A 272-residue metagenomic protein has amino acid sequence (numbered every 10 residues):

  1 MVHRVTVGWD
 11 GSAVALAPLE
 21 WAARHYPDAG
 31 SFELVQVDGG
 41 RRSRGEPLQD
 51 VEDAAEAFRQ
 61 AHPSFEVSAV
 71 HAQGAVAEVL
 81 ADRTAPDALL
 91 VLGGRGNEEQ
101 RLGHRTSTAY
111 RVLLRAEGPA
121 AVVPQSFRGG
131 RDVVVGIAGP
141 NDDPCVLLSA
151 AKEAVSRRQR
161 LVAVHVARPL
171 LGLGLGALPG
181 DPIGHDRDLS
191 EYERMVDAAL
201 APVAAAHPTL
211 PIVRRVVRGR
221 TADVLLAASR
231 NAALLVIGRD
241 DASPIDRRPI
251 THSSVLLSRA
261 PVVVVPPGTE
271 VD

Functional and structural regions predicted by a protein language model:
M1-G45, D132-I183, A204-A205, P211-I212 (+2 more regions): Small/aliphatic-rich secondary-structure junction motif
H3-W9, A15-D28, F32-V35, G39-R41 (+6 more regions): N-terminal membrane-targeting/anchoring modules of bacterial envelope and secretion proteins
V14, G39, R59-L90, N97-E99 (+2 more regions): Structural beta-alpha unit
P27-D28, T84-A85, E117, V155-S156 (+2 more regions): Short conserved AdoMet
A69, L92-R111, G130, R230 (+3 more regions): Glycine-rich, Arg-bearing micro-motifs that act as flexible, cationic patches
V91-G94, P119-Q125, V262-P267: Short beta-strand elements of ligand-binding domains
G103-S126, P179-G180, G184-R187: Extended, non-globular alpha-helical segments
R160-H252, P261: Structured core of small recognition/catalytic domains
